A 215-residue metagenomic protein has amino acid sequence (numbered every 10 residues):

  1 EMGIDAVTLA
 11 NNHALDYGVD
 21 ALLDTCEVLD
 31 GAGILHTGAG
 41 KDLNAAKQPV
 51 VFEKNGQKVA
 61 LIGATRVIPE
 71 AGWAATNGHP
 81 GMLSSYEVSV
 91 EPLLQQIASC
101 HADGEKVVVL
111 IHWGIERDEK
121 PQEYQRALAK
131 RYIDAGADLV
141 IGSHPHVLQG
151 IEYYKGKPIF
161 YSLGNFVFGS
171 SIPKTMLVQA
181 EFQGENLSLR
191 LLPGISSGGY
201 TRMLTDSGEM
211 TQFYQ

Functional and structural regions predicted by a protein language model:
E1-Q215: Acidic, metal/ion-coordinating pockets
